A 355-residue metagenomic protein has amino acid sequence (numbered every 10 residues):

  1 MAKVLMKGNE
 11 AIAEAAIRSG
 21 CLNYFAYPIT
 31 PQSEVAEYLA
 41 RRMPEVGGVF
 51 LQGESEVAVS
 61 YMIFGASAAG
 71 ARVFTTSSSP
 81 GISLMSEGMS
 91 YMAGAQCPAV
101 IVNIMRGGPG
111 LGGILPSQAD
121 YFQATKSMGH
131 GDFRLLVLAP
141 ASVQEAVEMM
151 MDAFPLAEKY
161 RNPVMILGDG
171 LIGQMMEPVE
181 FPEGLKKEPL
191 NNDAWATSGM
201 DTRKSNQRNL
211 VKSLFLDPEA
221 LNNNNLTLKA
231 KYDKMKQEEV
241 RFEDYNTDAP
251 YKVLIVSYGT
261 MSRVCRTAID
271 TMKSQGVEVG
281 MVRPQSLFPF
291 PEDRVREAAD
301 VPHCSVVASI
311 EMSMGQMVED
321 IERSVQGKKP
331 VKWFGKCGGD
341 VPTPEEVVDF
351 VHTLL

Functional and structural regions predicted by a protein language model:
M1-S127, R134, S142, C337 (+1 more regions): Thiamine diphosphate
K7-A11, K229-V253, R266: Glycine-/acidic-rich phosphate or pyrophosphate-binding loops and their flanking alpha/beta elements
P116-D169, T343: Conserved thiamine diphosphate
R161-D244: Conformationally flexible catalytic loops at phosphate/diphosphate-handling active centers
F242-V282, F288-V295: Redox- and metal-dependent alpha/beta enzyme cores, enriched for Fe-S-associated oxidoreductases and cofactor-handling
T271-S274, M281-G327: Glycine-rich, anion-gripping cofactor-binding loops and their flanking helix/strand elements in enzyme active sites
M312-L355: Peripheral docking tails and interdomain loops at the edges of cofactor- or intermediate-handling domains
